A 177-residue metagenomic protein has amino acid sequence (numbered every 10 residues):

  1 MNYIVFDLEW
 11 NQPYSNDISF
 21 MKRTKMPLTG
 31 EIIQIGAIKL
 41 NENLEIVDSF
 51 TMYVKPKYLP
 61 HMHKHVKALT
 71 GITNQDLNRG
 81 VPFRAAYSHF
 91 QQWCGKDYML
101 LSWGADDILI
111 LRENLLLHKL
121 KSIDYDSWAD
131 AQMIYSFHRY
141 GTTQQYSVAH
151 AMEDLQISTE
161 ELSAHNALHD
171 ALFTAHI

Functional and structural regions predicted by a protein language model:
M1-N43: Entry/capping segment at the start of metal-dependent catalytic domains with acidic active-site entry clusters
V5-N11, T24-M26, F50, I72-T73 (+2 more regions): N-terminal start-of-chain detector that recognizes signal peptides and the immediate post-cleavage beginning
G30-I35, K39-T70, Q91-I177: Metal-dependent phosphoesterase core characteristic of DEDDh/y 3'-5' exonuclease domains
H65-A86: Metal-dependent phosphoesterase signature
